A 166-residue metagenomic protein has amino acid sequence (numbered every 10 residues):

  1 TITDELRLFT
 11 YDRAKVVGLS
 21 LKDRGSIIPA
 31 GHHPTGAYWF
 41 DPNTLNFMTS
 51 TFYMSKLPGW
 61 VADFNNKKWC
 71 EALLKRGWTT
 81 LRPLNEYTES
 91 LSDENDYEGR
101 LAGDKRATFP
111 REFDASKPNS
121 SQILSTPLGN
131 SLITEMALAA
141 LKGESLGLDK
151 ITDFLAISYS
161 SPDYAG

Functional and structural regions predicted by a protein language model:
T1-I151, S160-A165: His/Asp/Glu-rich, glycine-adjacent segments that coordinate divalent cations and/or stabilize oxyanion chemistry on
